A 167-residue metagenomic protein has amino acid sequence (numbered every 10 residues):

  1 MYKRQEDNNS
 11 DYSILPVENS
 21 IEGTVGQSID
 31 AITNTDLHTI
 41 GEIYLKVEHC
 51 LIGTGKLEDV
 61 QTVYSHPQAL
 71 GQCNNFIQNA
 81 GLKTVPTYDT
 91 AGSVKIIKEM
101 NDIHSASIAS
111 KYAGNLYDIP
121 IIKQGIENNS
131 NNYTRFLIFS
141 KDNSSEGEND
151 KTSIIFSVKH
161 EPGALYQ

Functional and structural regions predicted by a protein language model:
K3-Q167: Domain-level signature for soluble enzymes in the chorismate/prephenate branch of the shikimate pathway
